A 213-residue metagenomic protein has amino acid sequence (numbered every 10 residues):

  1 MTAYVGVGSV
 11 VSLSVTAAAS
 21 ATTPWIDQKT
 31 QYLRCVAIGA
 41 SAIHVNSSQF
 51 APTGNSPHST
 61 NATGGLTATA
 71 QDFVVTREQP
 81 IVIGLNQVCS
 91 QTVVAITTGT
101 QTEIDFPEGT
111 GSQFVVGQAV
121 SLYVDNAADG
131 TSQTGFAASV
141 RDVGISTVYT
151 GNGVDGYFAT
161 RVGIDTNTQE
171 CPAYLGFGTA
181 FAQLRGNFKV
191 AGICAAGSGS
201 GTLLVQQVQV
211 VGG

Functional and structural regions predicted by a protein language model:
M1-T23, L204-G213: Short, intrinsically disordered N-terminal pre-domain segments
V7, K29, G39, T69 (+4 more regions): Repetitive beta-strand solenoid architecture
V11, N55-N86: Intrinsically disordered, low-complexity Pro/Gly/Ser/Thr-rich segments with frequent PxxP/GP/PP motifs and embedded
A19-F50, F114-A119: Beta-rich globular "head" domains
A21-W25, T76-L85, E103-E108: Exposed aromatic-hydrophobic patches
P24-W25, F73, S112, A182: Residue "hotspots" at secondary-structure boundaries inside conserved domains
S48-T53, D125-A127: Change "in extracellular beta-sheet-rich domains … of secreted and cell-surface proteins" to "in beta-sheet-rich domains
N86-T202, G212-G213: Small/polar beta-strand repeat architecture
